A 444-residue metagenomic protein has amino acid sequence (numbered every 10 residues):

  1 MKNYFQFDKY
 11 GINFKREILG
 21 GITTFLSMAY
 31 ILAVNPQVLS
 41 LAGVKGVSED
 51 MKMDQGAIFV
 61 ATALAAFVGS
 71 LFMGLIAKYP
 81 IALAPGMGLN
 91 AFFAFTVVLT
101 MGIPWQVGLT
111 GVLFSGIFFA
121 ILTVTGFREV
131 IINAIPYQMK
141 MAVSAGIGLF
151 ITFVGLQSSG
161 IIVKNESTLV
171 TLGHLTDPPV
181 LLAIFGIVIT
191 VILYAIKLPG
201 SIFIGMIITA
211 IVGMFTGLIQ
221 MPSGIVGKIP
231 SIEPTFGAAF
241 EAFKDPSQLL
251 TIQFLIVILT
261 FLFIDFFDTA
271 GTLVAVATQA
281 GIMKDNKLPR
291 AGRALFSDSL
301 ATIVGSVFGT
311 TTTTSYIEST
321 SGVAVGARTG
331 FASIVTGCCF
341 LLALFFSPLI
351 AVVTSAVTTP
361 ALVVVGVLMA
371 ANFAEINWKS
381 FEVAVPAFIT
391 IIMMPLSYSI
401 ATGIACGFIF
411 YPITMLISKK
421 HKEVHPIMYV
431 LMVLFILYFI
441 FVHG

Functional and structural regions predicted by a protein language model:
M1-G56, V170-L172, I204-G292, F435-L437: Helix-loop-helix hairpins and the membrane-proximal interhelical loops of multi-pass alpha-helical transport proteins
M1-N35, A65-A66, G86-I147, V276-F373: Helix-loop-helix junctions within the multi-pass membrane cores of secondary transporters/permeases
Y10-G21, M51-F59, A84, P104-G108 (+19 more regions): Hydrophobic, aromatic-rich alpha-helical transmembrane segments and their membrane-interface anchor motifs
I18, V38, I131, G200 (+3 more regions): Residue-level signature of catalytic and energy-coupling elements of molecular machines, predominantly ATP/GTP-dependent
I22-A29, L71, L75, T152 (+4 more regions): Hydrophobic/aromatic residues within the transmembrane alpha-helices of Major Facilitator Superfamily
S40-A57, T96-V107, I252-L255, V352-S355 (+1 more regions): Helix-coil boundary and interhelical linker segments in multi-pass alpha-helical membrane proteins
A65-M87: Juxtamembrane transmembrane-helix boundary signature
M101-F215, I334-G444: Membrane-embedded alpha-helical modules
